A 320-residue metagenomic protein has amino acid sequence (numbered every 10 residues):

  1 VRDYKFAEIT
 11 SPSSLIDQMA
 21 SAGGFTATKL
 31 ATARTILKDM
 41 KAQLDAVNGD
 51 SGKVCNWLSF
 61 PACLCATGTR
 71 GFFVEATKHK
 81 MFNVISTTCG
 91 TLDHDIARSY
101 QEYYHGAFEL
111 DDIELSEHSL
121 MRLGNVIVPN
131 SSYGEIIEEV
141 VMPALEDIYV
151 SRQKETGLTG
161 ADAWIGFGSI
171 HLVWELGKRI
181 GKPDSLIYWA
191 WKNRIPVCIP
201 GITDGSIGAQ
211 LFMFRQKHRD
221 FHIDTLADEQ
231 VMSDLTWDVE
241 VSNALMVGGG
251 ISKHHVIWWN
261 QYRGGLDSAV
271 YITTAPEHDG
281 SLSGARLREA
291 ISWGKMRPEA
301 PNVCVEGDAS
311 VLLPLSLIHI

Functional and structural regions predicted by a protein language model:
V1-S132, V173-I180, L186-A244, S252-K253 (+3 more regions): Metallocofactor- and cofactor-centric catalytic cores in central/energy metabolism, strongly enriched
G134-K192, P196: Internal alpha/beta core interface subdomains
S281-L282: A conserved C-terminal secondary-structure "cap"
I318-I320: Conserved small/polar residues in nucleotide/adenosyl-binding loops
